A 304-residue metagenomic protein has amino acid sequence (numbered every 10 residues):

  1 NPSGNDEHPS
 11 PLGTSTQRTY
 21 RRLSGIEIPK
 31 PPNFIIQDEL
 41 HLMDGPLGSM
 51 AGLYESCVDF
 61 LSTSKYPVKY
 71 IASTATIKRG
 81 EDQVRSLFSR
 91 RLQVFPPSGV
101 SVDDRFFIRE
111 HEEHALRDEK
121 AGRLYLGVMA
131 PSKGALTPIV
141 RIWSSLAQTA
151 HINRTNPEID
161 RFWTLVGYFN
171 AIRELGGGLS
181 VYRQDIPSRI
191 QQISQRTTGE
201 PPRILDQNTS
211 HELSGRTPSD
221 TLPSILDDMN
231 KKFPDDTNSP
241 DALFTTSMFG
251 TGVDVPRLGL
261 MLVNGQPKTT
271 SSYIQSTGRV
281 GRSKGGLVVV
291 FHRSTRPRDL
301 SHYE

Functional and structural regions predicted by a protein language model:
G4-T16, R21-T63: SF2 helicase catalytic motif II
E39-L47, C57-Q83, L87, P97-S98: Conserved helicase ATPase motor motifs in RecA-like P-loop NTPase domains
E39-L47, M248-F249, Q266, V280: Conserved Walker B
V68, I77-L87, R91-D185: Conserved interdomain linker/interface between the two RecA-like ATPase lobes of SF2 helicase motors
L87, D103-G134, E200-L243, D254: Conserved motor-coupling elements within RecA-like helicase/translocase cores
A147-F233: Conserved helicase/translocase motor-coupling segment
F249, V253-G265, G286-V290: A short beta-strand element within the Helicase C-terminal
Q275, R279-E304: Conserved segment of the helicase C-terminal RecA-like domain
